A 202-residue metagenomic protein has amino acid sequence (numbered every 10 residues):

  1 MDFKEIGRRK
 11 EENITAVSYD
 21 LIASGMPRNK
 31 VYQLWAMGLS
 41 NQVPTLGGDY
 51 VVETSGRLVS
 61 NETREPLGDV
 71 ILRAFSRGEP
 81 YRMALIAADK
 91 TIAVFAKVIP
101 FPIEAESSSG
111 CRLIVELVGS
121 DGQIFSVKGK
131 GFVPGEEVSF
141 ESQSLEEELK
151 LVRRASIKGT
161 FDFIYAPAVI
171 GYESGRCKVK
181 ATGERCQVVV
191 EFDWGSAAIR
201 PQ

Functional and structural regions predicted by a protein language model:
M1-Q202: Extracytoplasmic/secretory-pathway segments with low complexity and glycosylation-like composition
